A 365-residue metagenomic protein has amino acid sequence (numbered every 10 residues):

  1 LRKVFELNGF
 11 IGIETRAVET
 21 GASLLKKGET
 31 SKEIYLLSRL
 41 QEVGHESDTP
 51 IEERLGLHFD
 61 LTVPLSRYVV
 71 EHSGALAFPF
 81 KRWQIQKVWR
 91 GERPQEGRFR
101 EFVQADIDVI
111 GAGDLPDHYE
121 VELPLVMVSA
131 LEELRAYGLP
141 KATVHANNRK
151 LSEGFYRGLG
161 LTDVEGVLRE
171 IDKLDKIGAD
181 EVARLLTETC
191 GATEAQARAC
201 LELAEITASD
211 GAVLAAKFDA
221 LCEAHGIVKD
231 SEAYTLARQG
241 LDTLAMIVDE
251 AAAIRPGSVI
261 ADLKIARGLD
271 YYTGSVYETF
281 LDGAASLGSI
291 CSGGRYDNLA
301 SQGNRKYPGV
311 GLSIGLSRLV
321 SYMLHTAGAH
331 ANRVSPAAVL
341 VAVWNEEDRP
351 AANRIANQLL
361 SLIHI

Functional and structural regions predicted by a protein language model:
L1-N8, E19-A22, T30, P50-E52 (+4 more regions): Positively charged, Gly/Ser-enriched RNA/tRNA-binding surfaces
G9-E14: Amphipathic alpha-helical blocks
G21-R39: Charged, often glycine-rich, active-site loop that binds/positions anionic groups
E33-S47, L161-V182, L281: Acidic, His- and aromatic-enriched active-site or binding-groove loops in soluble protein domains that engage sugars
L37-Q41, S47-L57, S301: Conserved phosphate-binding loops in nucleotide/dinucleotide-binding enzymes
A146-E153: Glycine-rich, mobile lid/loop segments that gate access to catalytic sites or pores
